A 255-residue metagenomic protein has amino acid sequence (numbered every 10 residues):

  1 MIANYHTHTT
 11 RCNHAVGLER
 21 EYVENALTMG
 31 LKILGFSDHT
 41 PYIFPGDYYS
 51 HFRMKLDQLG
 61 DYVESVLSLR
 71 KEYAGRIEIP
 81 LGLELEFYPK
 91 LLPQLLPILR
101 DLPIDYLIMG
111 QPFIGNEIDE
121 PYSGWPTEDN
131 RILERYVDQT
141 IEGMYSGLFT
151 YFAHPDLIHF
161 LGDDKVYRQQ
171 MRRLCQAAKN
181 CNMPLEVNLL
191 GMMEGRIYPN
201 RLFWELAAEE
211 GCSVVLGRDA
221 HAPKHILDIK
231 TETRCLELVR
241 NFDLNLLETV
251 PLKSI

Functional and structural regions predicted by a protein language model:
M1-L85, P89, L99, L161-C175 (+4 more regions): An N-terminally biased module of ancient metal coordination in phosphate/nucleic-acid-related enzymes
N13, M109-E210: Domain-core and long-helix interface of multi-subunit machines
E19-K32, K90-I104, Y136-S146, R172-Q176 (+1 more regions): Short amphipathic alpha-helices and their capping/turn segments at secondary-structure boundaries
F52-M54, W125-P126, F203-E205, E232-C235: Short, hinge-like loop/turn segments at secondary-structure boundaries
I77-Y122: Hydrophobic alpha-helical segments and helix pairs
I229-I255: Mid-to-C-terminal alpha-helical segments outside catalytic/metal-binding sites
